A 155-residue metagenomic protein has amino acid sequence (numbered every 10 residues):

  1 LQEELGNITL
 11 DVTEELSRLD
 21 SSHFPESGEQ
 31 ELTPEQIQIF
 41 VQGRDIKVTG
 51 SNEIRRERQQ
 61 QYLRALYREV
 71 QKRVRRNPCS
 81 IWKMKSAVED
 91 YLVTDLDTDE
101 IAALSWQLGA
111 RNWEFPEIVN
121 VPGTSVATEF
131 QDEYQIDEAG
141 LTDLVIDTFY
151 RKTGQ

Functional and structural regions predicted by a protein language model:
L1-E4, S21-H23, A127-Y134: Short, solvent-exposed polar/charged micro-motifs at secondary-structure junctions
Q2, L10-D11, V121, E138: Generic low-polarity alpha-helical segments
E3-S80, M84-A87: Flexible, polar/acidic helix-loop-strand segments at domain edges
L32, Y91-Q155: C-terminal solvent-exposed extensions
